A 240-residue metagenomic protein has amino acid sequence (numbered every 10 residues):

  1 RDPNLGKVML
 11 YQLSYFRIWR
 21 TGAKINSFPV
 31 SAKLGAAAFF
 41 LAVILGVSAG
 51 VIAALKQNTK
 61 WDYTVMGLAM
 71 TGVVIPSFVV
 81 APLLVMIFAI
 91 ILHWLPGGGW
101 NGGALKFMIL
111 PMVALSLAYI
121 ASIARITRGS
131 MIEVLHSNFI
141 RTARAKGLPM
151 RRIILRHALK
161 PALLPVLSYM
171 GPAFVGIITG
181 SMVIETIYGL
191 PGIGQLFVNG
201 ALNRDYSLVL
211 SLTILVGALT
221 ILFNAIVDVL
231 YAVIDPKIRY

Functional and structural regions predicted by a protein language model:
R1, W19-N26: N-terminal, intrinsically disordered charge-dense segments
L5, W94-L95: Short clusters of hydrophobic/aromatic residues that line enzyme substrate/ligand-binding pockets
Y11-S14: Short, small-residue-biased leader/transition segments that mark boundaries at the very start of proteins
F28-W61, S77, I90, W100-Y240: Alpha-helical transmembrane segments of integral membrane proteins, especially multi-pass inner/plasma-membrane
T64-L68: Membrane-interface segments at loop-to-transmembrane junctions
G72-V80: A hydrophobic, multi-pass inner-membrane permease signature
L84: Phosphate/pyrophosphate-binding betaalpha-module
